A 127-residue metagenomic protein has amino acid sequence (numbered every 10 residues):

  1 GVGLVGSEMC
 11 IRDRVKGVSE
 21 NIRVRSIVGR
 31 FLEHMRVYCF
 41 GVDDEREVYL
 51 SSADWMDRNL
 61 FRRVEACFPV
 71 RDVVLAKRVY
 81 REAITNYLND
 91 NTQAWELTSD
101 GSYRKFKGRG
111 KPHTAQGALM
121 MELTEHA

Functional and structural regions predicted by a protein language model:
G1-G6, C10-I11: Single conserved hydrophobic/aromatic residue that forms the stacking wall/gate of nucleotide- or nucleobase-binding
I11, G17-E20, R81, D90 (+1 more regions): Preference for short coil/turn "hinge" residues that link or interrupt alpha-helices
R12, F106-G108: Short, conserved secondary-structure transition motifs
R12-G29, S52: Extended hydrophobic/aromatic segments used for targeting, binding, or gating
S26-S102, F106: HKD (HxKxxxxD) catalytic microenvironment of the phospholipase D
G108-A127: C-terminal domain-tail junction helix/linker
